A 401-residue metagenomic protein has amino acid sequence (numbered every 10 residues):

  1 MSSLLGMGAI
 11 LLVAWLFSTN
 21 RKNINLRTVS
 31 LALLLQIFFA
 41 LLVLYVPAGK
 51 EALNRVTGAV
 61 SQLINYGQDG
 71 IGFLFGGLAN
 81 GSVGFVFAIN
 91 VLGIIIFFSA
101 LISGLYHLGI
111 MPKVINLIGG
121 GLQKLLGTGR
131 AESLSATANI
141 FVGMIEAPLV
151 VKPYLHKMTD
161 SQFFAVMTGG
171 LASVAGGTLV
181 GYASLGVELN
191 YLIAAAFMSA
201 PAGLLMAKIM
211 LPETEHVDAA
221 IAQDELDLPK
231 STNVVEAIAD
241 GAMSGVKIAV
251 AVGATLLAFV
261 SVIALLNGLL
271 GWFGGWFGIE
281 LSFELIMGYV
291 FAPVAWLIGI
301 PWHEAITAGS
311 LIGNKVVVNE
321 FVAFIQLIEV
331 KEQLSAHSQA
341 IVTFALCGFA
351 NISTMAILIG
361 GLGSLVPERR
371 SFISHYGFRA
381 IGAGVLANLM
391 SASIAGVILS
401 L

Functional and structural regions predicted by a protein language model:
M1-G8, N90, L281-F283, V342-T354: Structural signature of hydrophobic alpha-helical transmembrane segments
M1-V91, E236-A239, V252, L256-L266 (+2 more regions): N-terminal alpha-helical transmembrane segments of multi-pass membrane transport and channel/translocase proteins
T19-N20, L74-V83, L122-Q123, A147-H156 (+1 more regions): Cytosolic juxtamembrane amphipathic/interface segments immediately preceding and feeding into a transmembrane helix
G49, Y66, G109-M111, D224-D240 (+1 more regions): Short, membrane-interfacial amphipathic segments enriched in basic
Y66-D69, F73-T128: Hydrophobic alpha-helical hairpins/lids featuring a short glycine-rich hinge
Q123-A183, A308-I394: Alpha-helical membrane segments and immediately flanking helix-loop junctions that form or couple to the substrate/ion
F197-I248: Long, contiguous bundles of hydrophobic transmembrane helices that form the permeation core of multi-pass
M243-K331: Transmembrane helical segments that form the transport core of multi-pass membrane transport proteins
